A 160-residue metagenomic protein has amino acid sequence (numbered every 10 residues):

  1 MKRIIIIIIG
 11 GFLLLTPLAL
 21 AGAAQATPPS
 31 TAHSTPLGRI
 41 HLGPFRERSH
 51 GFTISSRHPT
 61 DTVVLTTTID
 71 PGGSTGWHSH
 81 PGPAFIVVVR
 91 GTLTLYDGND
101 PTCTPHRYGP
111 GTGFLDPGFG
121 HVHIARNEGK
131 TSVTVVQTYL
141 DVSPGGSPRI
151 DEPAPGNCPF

Functional and structural regions predicted by a protein language model:
K2-I7, T16-D61, P105-R107, D151-F160: A short, N-terminal "cap"/entry segment at the start of jelly-roll beta-barrel domains of the cupin/DSBH fold
I69, G98-G120: Short acidic-glycine-tyrosine-enriched beta hairpin
T75, T92-Y96, G113: Short beta-strand segments in beta-sandwich/barrel cores
H78-H80, H123: Histidine-centered divalent metal-coordination motifs
H80-D100: Glycine- and acidic-residue-biased ligand/ion/polar-headgroup-sensing regions
G109, G118-G146: Ligand-binding loop in jelly-roll beta-barrel domains
